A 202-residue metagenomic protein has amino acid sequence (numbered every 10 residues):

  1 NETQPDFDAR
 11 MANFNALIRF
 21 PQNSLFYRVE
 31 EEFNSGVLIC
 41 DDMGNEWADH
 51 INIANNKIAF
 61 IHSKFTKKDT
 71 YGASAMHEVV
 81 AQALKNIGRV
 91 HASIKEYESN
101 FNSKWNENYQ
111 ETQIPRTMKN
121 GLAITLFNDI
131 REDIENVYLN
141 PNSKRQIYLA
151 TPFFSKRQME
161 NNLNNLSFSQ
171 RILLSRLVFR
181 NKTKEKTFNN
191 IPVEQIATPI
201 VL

Functional and structural regions predicted by a protein language model:
N1-E46, I53-L202: Intrinsically disordered, low-complexity Ser/Thr/Pro/Gly-rich regulatory segments
